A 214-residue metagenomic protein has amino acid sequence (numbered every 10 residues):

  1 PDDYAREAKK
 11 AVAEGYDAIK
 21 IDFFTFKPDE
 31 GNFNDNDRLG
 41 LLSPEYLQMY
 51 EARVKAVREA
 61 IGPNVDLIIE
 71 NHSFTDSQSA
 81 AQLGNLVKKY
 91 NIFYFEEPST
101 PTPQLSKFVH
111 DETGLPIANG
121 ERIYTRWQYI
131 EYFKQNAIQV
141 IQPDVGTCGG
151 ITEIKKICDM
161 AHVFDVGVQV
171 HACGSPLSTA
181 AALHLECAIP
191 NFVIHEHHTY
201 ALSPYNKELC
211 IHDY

Functional and structural regions predicted by a protein language model:
D2-P103, K107-F108: Metal-dependent enolase-superfamily TIM-barrel catalytic cores that perform enediolate-based chemistry
N85, N91-Y94, T100-Y214: Shared catalytic-loop signature of beta/alpha-barrel
